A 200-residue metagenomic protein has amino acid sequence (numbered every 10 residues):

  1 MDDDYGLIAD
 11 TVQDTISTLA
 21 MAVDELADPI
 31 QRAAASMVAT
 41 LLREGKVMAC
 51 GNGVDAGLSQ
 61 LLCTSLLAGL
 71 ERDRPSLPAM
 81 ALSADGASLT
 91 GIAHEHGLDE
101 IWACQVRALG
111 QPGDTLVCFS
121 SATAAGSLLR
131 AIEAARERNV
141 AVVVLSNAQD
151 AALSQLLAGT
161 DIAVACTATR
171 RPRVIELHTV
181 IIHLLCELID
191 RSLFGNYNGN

Functional and structural regions predicted by a protein language model:
M1-D24: Generic N-terminal amphipathic, Lys/Arg-enriched alpha-helix
A9, S36-G110: Glycine-rich, small/polar surface segments that engage phosphate groups of diverse ligands
D14, R32, S36, S65 (+5 more regions): Alpha-helical scaffold segments in soluble metabolic enzymes
E25, R32, S192-N200: Active-site phosphate/pyrophosphate-binding segments
P29-R32, H96-I101, S146: Short gly/ser/thr-rich secondary-structure transition/capping motifs
L58-Q60, G91, S127-L129, S154-Q155 (+1 more regions): Short glycine-/acidic-enriched loop or helix-start segments at secondary-structure transitions that form or flank
P112-F119, T123-V144, A148-C166: C-terminal binding/interaction regions
N147-N198: Short alpha-helices
